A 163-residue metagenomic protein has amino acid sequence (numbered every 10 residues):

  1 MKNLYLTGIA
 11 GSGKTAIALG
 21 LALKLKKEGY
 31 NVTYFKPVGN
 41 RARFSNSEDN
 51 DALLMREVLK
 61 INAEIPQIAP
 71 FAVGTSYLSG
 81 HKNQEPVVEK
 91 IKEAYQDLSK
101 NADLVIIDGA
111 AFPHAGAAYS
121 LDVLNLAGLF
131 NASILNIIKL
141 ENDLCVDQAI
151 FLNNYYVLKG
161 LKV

Functional and structural regions predicted by a protein language model:
M1, S12-A16, N46, N50 (+4 more regions): Conserved active-site and cofactor/substrate-binding residues in soluble primary-metabolism enzymes
M1, Y30-N31, K100-D103, L161: Short, high-confidence coil segments that cap the C-terminus of an alpha-helix and link into the following beta-strand
N3-E85: N-terminal phosphate/diphosphate-binding loop that engages ATP/GTP or pyrophosphate donors across diverse enzyme folds
Y5, L104-D108, L135-I137: Structural motif
G8, P37, G109, I138-K139: Short glycine-centered, acidic/aromatic-flanked micro-motifs in structured strand/loop junctions that mark active-site
K24, A94-D97, F151-L158: A generic secondary-structure signal
L78-Y119, L124-G128: Phosphate-binding/switch loop-helix module in NTP-utilizing enzymes
A110-V163: Conserved catalytic-core segment of NTP-binding enzymes
